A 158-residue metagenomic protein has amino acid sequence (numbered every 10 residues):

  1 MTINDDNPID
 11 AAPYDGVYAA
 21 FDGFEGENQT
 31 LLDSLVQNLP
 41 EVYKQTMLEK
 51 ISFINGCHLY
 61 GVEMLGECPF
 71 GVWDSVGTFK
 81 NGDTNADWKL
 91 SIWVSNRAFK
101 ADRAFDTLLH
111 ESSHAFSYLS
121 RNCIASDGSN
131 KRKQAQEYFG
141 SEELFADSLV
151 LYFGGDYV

Functional and structural regions predicted by a protein language model:
M1-S75: A metal-dependent hydrolase signature that marks the N-terminal structural subdomain at the beginning of catalytic folds
D22-D33, A98-T107, Q136-L144: Soluble non-cytosolic domains of exported or imported proteins
L32, I51-F53, L90-V94, L108-H110: Hydrophobic beta-strand residues in large extracellular and virion-surface proteins
D33-V36, L109, D147-V150: Non-transmembrane alpha-helical segments in soluble domains of secreted/periplasmic/extracellular proteins
V62-R103, S112, Y118: Active-site scaffold of zinc-dependent metalloenzymes
S91-A98, Y118-Y138: Substrate-binding clefts and substrate-entry loops adjacent to catalytic sites of polymer-processing enzymes acting on
S112-G128, F145, F153-D156: Catalytic Zn2+-binding segment of zinc metalloproteases
R132-V158: Metalloprotease/metallohydrolase-associated module, dominated by Zn2+-dependent proteases
